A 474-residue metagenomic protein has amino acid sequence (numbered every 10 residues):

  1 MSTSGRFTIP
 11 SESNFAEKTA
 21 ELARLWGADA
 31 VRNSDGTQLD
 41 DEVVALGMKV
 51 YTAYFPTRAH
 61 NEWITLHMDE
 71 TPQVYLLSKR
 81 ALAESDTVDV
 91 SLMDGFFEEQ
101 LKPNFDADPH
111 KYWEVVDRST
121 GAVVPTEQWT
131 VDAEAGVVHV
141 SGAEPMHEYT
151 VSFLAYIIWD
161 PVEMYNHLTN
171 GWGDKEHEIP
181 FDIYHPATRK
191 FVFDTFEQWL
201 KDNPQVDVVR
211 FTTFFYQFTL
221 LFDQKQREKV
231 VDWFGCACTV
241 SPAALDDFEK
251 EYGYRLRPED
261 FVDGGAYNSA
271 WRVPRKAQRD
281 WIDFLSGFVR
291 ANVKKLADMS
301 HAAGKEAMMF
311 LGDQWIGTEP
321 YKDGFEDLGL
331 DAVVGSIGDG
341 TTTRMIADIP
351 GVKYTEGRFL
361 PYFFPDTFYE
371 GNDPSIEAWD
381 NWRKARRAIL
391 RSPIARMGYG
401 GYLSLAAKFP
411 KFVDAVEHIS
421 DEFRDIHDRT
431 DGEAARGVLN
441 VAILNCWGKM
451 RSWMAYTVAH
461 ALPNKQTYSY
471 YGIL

Functional and structural regions predicted by a protein language model:
M1-D29, W159, M164-G173, E178-P180 (+1 more regions): Boundary/entry segment of secreted carbohydrate-active catalytic domains
R6-N14, H177-F191, D366-W379: Active-site mouth loops of central-metabolism enzymes
F7-P10, G27-G36, V44-F55, M308: Short, well-structured secondary-structure segments
T8-A20, S34-Q38, M309-T318, Y468-L474: A short, well-structured beta->alpha microelement
W26, V43, H60-I64, M68 (+6 more regions): Hydrophobic targeting/anchoring helices
Q38-L76, R80-S85: Hydrophobic or amphipathic alpha-helical targeting/insertion segments
E42, L46-V50, K225, K229-Y252 (+1 more regions): Short acidic, glycine/proline-enriched helix-loop-strand junctions
L66-D327, M345: Polysaccharide-binding and catalytic clefts of secreted carbohydrate-active enzymes
